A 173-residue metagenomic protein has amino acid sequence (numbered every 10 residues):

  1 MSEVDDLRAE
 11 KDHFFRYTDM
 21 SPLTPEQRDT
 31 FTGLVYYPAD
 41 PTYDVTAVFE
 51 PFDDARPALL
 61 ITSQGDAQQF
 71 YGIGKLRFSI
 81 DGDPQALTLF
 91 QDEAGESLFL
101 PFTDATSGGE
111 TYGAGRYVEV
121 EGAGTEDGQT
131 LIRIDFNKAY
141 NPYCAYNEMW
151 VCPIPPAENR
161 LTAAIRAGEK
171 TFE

Functional and structural regions predicted by a protein language model:
M1-P57: N-terminal domain-onset segments
E26-F31, A55-G72, P153-T162: Extracellular/lumen-exposed scaffold segments
T42-D44, I73-K75, Q129-R133, R160: Intrinsic-disorder/low-complexity, polar/charged segments enriched in Ser/Thr/Lys/Arg/Asp/Glu/Gln
T46-V48, S79-D81, F90, T103 (+4 more regions): A structural detector for beta-sheet-dominated domains
D54-R56, G109-T111, P142-A145, E173: Short helix/loop capping segments that flank catalytic or ligand/cofactor-binding pockets
S63-G113: Mid-length scaffold segments of soluble, non-membrane domains
D104-K138: Acidic, glycine-rich flexible loop segments
L131, Y140-E173: Extended, aromatic/histidine-rich regions of cofactor-dependent oxidoreductases associated with respiratory
